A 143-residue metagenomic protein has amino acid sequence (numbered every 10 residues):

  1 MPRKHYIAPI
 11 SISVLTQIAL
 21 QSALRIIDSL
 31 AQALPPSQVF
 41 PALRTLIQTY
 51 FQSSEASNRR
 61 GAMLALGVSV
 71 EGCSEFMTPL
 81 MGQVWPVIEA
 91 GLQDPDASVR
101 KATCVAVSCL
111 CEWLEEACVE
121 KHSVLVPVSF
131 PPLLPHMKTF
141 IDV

Functional and structural regions predicted by a protein language model:
M1-V143: Karyopherin-beta/Importin-beta family HEAT-repeat alpha-solenoid scaffold
